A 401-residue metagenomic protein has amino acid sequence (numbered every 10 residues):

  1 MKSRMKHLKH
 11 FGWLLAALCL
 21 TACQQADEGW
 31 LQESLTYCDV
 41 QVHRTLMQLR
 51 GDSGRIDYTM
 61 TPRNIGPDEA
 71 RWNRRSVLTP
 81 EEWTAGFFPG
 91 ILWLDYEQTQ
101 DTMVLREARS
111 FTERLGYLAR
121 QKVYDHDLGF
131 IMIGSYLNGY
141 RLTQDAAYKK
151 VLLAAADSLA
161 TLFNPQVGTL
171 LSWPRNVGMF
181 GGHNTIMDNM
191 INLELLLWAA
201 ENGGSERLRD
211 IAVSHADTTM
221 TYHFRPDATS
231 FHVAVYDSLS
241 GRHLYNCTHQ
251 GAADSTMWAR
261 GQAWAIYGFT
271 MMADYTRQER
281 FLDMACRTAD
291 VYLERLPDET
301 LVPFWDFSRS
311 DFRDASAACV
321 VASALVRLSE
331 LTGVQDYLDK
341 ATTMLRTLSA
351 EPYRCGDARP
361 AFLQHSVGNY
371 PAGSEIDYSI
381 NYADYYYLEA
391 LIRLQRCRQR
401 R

Functional and structural regions predicted by a protein language model:
K2-G12: Bacterial N-terminal signal peptides that target proteins for export
W13-A17: Hydrophobic helical h-region of N-terminal Sec-dependent signal peptides in bacterial secretory/periplasmic proteins
T21-A22: C-terminal motif of bacterial Sec signal peptides marking the signal peptidase cleavage site
Q25-R401: Glycan-recognition and catalytic cores of secretory/periplasmic carbohydrate-active enzymes
